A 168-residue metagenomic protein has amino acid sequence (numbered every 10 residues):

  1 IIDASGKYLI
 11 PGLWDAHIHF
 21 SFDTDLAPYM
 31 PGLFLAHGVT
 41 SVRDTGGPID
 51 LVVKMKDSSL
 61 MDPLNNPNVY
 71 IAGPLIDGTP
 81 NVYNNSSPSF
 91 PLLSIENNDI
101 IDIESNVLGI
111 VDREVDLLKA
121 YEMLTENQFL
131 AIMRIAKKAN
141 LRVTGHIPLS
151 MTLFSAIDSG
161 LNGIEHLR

Functional and structural regions predicted by a protein language model:
A4, L9, L13-A16, M30-P148 (+2 more regions): Divalent-metal coordination cores built from histidine and acidic residues
F20-F22: Short active-site segment of divalent metal-dependent hydrolases/proteases that encodes the spacing between
T24-Y29: Short pre-active-site segment immediately N-terminal to the catalytic Zn-binding motif
